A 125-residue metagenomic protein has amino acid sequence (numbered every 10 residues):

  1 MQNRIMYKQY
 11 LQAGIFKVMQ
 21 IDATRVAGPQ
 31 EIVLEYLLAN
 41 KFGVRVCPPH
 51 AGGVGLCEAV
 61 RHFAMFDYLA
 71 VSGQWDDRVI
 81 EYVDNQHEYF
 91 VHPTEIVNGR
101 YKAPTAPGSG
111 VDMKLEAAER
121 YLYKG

Functional and structural regions predicted by a protein language model:
M1-R100: Shared catalytic-loop signature of beta/alpha-barrel
H87-G125: C-terminal extensions of enzymes
